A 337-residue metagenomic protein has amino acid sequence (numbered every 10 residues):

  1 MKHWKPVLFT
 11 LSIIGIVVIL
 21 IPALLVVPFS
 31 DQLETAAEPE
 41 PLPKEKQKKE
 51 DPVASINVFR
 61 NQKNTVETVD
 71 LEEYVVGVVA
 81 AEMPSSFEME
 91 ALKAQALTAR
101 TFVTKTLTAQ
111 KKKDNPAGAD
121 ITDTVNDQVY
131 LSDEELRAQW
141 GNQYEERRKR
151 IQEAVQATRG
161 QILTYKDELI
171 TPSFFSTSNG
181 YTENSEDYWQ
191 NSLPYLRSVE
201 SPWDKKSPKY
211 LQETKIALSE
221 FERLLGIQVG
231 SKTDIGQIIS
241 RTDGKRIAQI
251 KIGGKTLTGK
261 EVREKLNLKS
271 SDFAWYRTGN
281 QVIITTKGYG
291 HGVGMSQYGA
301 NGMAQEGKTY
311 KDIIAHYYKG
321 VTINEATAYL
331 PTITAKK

Functional and structural regions predicted by a protein language model:
M1-K337: Conserved, single-site charged/polar hotspot
